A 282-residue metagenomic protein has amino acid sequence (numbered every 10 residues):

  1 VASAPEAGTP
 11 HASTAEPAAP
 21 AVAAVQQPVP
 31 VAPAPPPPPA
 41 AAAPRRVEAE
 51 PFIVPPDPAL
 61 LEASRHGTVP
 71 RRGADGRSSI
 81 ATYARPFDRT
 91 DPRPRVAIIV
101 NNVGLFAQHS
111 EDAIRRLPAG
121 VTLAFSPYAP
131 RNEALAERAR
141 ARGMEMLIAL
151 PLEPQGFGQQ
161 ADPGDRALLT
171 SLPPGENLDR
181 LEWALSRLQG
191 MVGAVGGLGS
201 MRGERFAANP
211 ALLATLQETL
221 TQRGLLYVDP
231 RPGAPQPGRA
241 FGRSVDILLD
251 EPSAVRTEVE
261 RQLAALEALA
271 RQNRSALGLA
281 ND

Functional and structural regions predicted by a protein language model:
V1-R93: Terminal interaction modules at protein C-ends
T68, R72, R93-N101, D250-S253: Glycine-rich phosphate-binding "P-loop"
R77-D162: Active-site beta->alpha N-cap acidic-glycine motif
R95-A97, G120-A124, E145-L147, M191-V195 (+3 more regions): Structural preference for beta-strand elements that scaffold enzyme active sites
R140, L220-T221, R271: Anion (oxyanion) recognition and catalysis
D162-P173: A charged helix-plus-loop insertion that forms the helical arch/lid used to bind and gate nucleic-acid substrates
S171-E260, N281-D282: Catalytic domains of cell-wall/extracellular-matrix polysaccharide-remodeling enzymes, centered on de-N-acetylation
M201, L266-D282: Catalytic grooves of carbohydrate-active enzymes
